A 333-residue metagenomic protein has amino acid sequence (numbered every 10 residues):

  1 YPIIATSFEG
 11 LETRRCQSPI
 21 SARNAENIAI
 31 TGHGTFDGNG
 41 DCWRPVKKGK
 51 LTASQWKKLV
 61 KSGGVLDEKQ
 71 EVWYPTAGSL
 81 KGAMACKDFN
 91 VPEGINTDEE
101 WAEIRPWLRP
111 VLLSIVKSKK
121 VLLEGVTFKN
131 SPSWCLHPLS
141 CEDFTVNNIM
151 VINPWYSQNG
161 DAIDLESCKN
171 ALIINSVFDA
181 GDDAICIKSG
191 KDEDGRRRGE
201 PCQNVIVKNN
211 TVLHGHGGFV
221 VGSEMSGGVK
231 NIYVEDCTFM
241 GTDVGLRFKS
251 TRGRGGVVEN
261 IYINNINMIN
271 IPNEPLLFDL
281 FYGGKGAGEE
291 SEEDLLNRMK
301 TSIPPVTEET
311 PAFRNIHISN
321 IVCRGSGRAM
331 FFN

Functional and structural regions predicted by a protein language model:
Y1-N333: Extracellular/periplasmic carbohydrate-active domains that bind, remodel, or depolymerize complex polysaccharides
